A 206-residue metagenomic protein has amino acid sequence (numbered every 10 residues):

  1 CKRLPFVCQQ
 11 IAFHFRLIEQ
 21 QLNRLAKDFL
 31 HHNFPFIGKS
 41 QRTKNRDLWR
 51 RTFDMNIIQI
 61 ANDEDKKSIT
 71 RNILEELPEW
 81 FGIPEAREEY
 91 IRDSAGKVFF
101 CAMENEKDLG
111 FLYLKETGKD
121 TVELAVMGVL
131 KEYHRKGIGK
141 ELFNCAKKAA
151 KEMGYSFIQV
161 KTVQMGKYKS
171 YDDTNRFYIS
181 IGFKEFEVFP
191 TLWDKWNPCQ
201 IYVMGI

Functional and structural regions predicted by a protein language model:
H32, R46-E64, I206: Conserved N-terminal entry element of GNAT/NAT acetyltransferase domains
F53-E85: Short amphipathic alpha-helix that is part of the acyltransferase structural core
P78-E104, Y113: Active-site rim helix/loop that mediates acceptor-substrate recognition in acyltransferases
C101, K107-K115, E123-G128: Conserved beta-strand in the GNAT
D120-K131, Q159-K161: Conserved acetyl-CoA binding element of GNAT-fold acetyltransferases
R135-K148, E152: Conserved acetyl-CoA-binding loop-helix of GNAT-fold acetyltransferases
A150-M165, K169: Conserved GNAT acetyl-CoA-binding A-motif
M165-V188: Conserved active-site alpha-helix within GNAT-family acetyltransferase domains
